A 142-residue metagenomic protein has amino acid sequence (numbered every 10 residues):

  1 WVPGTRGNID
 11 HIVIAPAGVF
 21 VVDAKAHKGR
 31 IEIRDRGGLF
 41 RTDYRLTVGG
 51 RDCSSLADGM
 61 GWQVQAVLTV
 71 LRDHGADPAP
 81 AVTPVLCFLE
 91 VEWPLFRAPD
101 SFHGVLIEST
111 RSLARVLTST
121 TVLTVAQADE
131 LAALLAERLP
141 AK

Functional and structural regions predicted by a protein language model:
W1-G7, A15-V19, K28-D35, L39-K142: Surface-exposed interaction regions that form or flank ligand-binding interfaces
D10: Phosphate-centric recognition/catalysis
